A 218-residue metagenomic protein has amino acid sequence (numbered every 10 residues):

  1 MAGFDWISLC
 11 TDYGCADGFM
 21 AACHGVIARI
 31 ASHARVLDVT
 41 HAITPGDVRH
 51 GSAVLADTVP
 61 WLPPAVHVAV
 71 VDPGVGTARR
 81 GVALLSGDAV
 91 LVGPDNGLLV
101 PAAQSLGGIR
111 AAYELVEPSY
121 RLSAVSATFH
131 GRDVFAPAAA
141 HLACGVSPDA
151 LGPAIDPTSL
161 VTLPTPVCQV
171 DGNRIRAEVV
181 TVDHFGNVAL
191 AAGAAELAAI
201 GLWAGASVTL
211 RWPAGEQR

Functional and structural regions predicted by a protein language model:
F4-A42: N-terminal glycine-rich anion-binding loop in soluble enzyme alpha/beta folds
F4-W6, I30-R35, D47-H50, W61-V71 (+1 more regions): Active-site histidine-anchored catalytic micro-motif
D17, A21, P45-S52, N96 (+3 more regions): Electropositive phosphate-/nucleotide-binding environments in soluble metabolic enzymes
A22-V26, V54-D57, P101, V134-H141: Alpha-helical scaffold segments in soluble metabolic enzymes
D38-T58: N-terminal beta-loop-helix "entrance" segment that forms/cooperates in small-molecule cofactor or anionic ligand
L85-D88, D171, W212-A214: Short acidic-glycine loop/turn motifs at beta-strand connectors
G108, L122-L202: Anionic-ligand-binding alpha/beta catalytic cores of soluble enzymes and soluble regulatory domains that recognize
A199-R218: Gly/His-enriched, cation/cofactor- and phosphate-binding structural elements
